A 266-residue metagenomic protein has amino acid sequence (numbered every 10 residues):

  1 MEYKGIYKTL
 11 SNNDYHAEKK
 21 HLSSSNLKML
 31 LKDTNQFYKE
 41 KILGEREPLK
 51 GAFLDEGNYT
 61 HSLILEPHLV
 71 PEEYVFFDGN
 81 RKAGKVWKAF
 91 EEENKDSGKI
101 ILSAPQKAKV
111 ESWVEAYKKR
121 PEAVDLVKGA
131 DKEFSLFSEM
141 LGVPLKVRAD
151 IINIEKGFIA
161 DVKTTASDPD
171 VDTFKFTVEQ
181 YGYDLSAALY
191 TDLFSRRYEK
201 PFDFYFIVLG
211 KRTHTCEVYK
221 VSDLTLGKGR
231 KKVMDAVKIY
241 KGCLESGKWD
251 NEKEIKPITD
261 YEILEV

Functional and structural regions predicted by a protein language model:
M1-V147, K253: Metal-dependent nuclease catalytic cores that hydrolyze phosphodiester bonds in DNA/RNA, characterized by
A52, V178-G182: Short alpha-helix boundary/capping segments
Y59, L185-D192: Short amphipathic alpha-helical face segments that pack within enzyme cores and frequently flank/anchor catalytic
T60-H61, I151, V233: A residue-level signal for conserved active-site and pocket-lining positions in enzyme catalytic cores
G142-K146, N153-G157, P201, T213-H214: Coil-to-beta-strand transition motifs
A149-T173: Conserved catalytic cores of phosphodiester-cleaving nucleases, focusing on short active-site segments
D170-F176, C216-K220: Short acidic, glycine/proline-rich loop/turn micro-motifs
L189-V266: Metal-dependent nuclease catalytic regions and adjoining charged, substrate-binding loops involved in nucleic-acid end
